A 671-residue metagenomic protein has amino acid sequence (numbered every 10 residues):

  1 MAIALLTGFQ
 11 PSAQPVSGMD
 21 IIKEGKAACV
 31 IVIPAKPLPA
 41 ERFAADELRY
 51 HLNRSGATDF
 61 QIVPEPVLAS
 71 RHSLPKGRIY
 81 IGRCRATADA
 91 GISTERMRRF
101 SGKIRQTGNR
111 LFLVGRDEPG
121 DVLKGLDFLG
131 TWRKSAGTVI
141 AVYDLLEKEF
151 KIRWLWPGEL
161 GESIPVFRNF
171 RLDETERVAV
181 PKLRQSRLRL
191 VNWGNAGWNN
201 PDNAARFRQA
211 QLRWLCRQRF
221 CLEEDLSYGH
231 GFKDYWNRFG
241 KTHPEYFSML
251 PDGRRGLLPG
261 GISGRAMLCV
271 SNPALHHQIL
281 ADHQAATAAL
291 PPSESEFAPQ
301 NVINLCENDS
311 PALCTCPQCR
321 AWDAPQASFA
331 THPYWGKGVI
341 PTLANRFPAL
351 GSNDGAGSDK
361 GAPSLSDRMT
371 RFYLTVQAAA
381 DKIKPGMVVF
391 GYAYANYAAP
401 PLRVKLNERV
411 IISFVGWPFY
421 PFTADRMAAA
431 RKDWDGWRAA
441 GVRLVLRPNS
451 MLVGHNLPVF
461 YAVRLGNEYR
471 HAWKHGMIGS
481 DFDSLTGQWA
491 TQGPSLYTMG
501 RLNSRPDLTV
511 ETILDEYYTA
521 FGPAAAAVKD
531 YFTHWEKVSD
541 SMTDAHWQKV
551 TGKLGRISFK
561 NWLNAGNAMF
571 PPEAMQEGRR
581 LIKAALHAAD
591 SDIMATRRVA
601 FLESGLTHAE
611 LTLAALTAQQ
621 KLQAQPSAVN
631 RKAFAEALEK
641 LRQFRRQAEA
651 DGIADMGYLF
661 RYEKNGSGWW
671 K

Functional and structural regions predicted by a protein language model:
A2-I3, F9-R99, R168-E176: Acidic, contiguous N-terminal accessory segments
K23-G25, R71-L74, I104-T107, E296-A298 (+2 more regions): Extracellular/periplasmic catalytic domains that process cell-envelope and extracellular macromolecules
V30-V32, R78-I81, F112-V114, R189-L190 (+5 more regions): Structural recognition of the beta-strand scaffold that forms the well-ordered cores of secreted hydrolase catalytic
I33-P37, Y80-R85, V114-D117, N192 (+3 more regions): Structural motif
K36-A40, R85-A88, P119-G120, S310-A312 (+1 more regions): Short acidic, S/G/P-rich loop/turn micro-motifs used as interaction or catalytic elements
A44-E47, H51, T94-T370, D381 (+1 more regions): Feature activates predominantly on carbohydrate-active enzymes
L68, N308-L313, Y394-P401: Short, internal active-site loops enriched in acidic
P165-V166, V178-A179, A356-K671: Substrate-binding groove of N-acetylhexosamine-processing glycoside hydrolases
